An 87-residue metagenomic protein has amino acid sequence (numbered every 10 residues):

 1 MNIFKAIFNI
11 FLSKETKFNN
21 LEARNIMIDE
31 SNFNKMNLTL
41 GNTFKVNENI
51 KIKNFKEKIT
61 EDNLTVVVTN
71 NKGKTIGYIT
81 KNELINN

Functional and structural regions predicted by a protein language model:
M1-N87: Tandem CBS (Cystathionine beta-synthase) repeat/Bateman regulatory domains
